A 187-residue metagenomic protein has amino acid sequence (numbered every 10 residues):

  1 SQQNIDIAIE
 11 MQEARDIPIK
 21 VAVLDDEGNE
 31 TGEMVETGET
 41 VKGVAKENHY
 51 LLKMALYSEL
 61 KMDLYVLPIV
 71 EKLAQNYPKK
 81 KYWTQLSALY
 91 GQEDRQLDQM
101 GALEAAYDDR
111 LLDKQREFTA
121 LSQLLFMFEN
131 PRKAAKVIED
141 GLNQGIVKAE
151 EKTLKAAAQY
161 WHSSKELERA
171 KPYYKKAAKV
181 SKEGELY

Functional and structural regions predicted by a protein language model:
S1-Y187: Alpha-solenoid helical repeat scaffolds
